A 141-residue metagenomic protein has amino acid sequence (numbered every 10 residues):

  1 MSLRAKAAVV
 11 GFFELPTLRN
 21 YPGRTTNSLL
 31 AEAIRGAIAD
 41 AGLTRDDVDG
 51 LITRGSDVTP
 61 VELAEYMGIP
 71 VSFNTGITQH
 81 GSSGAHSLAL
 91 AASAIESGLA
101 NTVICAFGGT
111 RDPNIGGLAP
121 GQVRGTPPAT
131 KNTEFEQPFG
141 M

Functional and structural regions predicted by a protein language model:
M1-Q79, S93-S97, I104-M141: Conserved "HGTGT" condensation-loop signature of ketosynthase/thiolase-family condensing enzymes that catalyze
S82-H86: Glycine-rich anion/phosphate-binding loops
